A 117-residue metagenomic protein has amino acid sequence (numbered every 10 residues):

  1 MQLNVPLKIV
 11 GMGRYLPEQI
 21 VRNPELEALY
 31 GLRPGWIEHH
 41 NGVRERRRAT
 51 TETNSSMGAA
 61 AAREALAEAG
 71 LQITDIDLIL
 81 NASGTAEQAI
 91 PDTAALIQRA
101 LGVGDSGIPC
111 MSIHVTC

Functional and structural regions predicted by a protein language model:
M1-D77: Conserved active-site "lid/cap" helical segment
V10-G13, A82, H114: Short beta-strand segments
E38-H40, R44-S56, G84-C117: Conserved catalytic cysteine-centered active-site region of acyl-thioester-dependent Claisen-condensing enzymes
D77-G84: Short glycine-rich or small-residue beta-strand-to-loop segments that form or flank ligand, phosphate, metal/Fe-S
